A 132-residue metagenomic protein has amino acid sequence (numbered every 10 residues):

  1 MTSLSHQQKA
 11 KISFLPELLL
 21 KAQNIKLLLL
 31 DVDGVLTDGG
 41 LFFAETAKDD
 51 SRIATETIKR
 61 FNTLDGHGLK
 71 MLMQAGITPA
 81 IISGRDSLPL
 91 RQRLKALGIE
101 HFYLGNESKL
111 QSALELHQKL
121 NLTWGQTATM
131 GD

Functional and structural regions predicted by a protein language model:
M1-L30: Non-catalytic pre-domain segments flanking phosphatase-related domains
L19, G40-L69: Basic, amphipathic juxtamembrane/active-site segments that coordinate anionic phosphate or diphosphate groups
N24-K26, I77, G125-Q126: Short coil/turn segments at beta-strand junctions that form active-site/ligand-binding loops
G34: Surface-exposed binding/hinge segments that line and control ligand-binding clefts or catalytic entry sites
A54-T55, A96-G105: Glycine-rich phosphate-binding "P-loop"
G68-R93, F102-L104: Substrate-recognition element of Asp-dependent hydrolases with the DxDx(T/V) motif
L110-D132: Conserved Lys-Pro-Asp/Glu-containing loop-to-beta segment of HAD-superfamily phosphomonoesterases, centered on
